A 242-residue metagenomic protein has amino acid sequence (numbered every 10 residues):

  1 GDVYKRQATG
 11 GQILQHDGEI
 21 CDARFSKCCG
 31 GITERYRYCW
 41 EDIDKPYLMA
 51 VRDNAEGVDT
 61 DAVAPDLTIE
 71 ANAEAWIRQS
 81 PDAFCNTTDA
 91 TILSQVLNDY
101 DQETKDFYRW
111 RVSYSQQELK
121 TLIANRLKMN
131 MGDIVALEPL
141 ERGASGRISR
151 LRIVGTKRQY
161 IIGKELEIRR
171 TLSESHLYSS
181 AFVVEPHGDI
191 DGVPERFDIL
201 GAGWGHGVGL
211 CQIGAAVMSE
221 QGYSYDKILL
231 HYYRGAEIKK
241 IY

Functional and structural regions predicted by a protein language model:
G1-Y242: Conserved, single-site charged/polar hotspot
